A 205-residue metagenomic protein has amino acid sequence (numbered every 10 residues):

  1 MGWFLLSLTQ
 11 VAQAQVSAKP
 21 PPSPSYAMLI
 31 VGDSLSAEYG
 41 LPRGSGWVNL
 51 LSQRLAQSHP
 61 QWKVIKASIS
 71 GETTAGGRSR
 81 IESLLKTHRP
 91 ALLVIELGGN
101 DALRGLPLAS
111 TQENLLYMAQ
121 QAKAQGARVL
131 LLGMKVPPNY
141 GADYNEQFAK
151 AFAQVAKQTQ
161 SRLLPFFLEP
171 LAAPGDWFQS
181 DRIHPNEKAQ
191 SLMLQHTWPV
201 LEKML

Functional and structural regions predicted by a protein language model:
M1-F4: N-terminal export leaders
T9-V11: N-terminal signal peptide c-region/cleavage motif recognized by signal peptidases
Q15-S70, R80-R89: Serine-esterase "nucleophile elbow" of acetyl-processing enzymes
A37, T73, P138: Flexible, glycine-rich phosphate/dinucleotide-binding loops and adjacent beta-alpha linkers at cofactor/substrate
G40, I65-T73, A102-L106, R182: Acidic/histidine-rich helix-loop elements that form or flank divalent-metal/phosphate-binding sites at the catalytic
R78-L205: Alpha-helical cap/lid subdomain in secreted, periplasmic, or secretory-pathway luminal O-acyl-processing enzymes
